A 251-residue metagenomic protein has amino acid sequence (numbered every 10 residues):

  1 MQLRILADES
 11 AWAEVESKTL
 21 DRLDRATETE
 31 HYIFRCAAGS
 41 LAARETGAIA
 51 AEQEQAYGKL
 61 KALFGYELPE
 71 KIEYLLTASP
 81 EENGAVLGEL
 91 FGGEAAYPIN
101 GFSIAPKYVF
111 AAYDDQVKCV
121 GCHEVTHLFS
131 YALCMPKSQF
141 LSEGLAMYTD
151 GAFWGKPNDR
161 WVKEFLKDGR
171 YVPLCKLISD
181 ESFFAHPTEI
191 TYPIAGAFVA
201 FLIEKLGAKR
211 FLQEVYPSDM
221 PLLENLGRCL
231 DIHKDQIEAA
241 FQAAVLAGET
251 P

Functional and structural regions predicted by a protein language model:
M1-L23, T250-P251: N-terminal low-structure segments adjacent to metalloprotease catalytic domains across cellular compartments
K18-T19, E67-L68, D159, G196: Bulky hydrophobic/aromatic packing residues
R22-S138, P221-R228: Juxtacatalytic substrate-recognition/specificity segment
E89-S103, V109-Q116, V120, A132-P251: Acidic/His/Gly-enriched intrinsically disordered linker/tail segments that often contain short helix/coil "MoRF-like"
